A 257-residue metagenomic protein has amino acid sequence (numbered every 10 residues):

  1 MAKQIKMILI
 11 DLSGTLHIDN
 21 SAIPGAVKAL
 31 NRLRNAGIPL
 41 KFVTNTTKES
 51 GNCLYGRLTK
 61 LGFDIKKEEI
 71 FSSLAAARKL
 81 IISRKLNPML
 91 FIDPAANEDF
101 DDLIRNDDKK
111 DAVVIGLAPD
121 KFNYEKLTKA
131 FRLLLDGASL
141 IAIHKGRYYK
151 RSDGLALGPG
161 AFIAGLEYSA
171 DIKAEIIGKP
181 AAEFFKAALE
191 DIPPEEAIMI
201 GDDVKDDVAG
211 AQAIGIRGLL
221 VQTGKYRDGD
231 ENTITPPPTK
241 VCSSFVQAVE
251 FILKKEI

Functional and structural regions predicted by a protein language model:
A2-I10, I18-I38, G51-F71, A75 (+1 more regions): Asp-based, Mg2+/Mn2+-dependent phosphohydrolase catalytic module
T46: Conserved phosphate/oxyanion-binding catalytic-loop motifs
